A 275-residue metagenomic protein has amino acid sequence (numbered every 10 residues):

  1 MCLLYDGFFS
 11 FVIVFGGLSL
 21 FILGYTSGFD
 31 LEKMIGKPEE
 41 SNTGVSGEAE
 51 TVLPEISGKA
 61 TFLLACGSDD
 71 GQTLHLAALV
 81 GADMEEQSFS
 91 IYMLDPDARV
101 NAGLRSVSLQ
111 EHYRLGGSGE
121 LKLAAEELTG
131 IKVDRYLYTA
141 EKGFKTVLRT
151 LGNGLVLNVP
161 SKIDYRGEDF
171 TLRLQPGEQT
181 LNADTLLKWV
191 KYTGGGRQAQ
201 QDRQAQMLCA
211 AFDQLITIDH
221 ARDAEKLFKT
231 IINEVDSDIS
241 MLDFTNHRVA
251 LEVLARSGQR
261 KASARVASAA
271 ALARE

Functional and structural regions predicted by a protein language model:
C2-E275: Non-catalytic, solvent-exposed segments at the cell envelope interface
